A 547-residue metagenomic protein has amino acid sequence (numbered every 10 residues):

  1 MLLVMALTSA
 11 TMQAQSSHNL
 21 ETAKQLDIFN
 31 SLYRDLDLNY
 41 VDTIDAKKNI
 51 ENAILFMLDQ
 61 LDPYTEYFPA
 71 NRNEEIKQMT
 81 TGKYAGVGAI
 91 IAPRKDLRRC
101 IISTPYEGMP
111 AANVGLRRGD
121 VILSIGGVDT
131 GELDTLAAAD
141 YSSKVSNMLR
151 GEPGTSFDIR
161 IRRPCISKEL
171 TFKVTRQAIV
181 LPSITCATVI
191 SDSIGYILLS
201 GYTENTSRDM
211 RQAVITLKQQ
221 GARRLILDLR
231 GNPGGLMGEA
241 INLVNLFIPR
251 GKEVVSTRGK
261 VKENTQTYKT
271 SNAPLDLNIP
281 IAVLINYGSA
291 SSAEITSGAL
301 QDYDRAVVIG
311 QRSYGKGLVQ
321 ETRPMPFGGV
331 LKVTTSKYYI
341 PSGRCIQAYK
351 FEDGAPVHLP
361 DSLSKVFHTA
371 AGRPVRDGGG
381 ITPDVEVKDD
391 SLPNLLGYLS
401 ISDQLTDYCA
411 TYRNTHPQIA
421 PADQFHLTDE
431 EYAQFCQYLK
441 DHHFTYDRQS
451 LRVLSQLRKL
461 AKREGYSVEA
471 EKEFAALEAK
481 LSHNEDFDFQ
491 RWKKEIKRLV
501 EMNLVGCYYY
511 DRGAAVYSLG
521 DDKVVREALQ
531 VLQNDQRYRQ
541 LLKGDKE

Functional and structural regions predicted by a protein language model:
M1-S9: Bacterial N-terminal signal peptides
M12-Q25, F29-A46, P69, Q78 (+6 more regions): Cleft-lining beta-strand/loop regions that shape enzyme active-site pockets
N39-N49, T65-A70, L225, V255-R258 (+4 more regions): Surface-exposed patches in mature extracellular/periplasmic domains of secreted proteins
N49-D59, E74, Q456: Acidic helix-start/capping segments at beta-turn-to-alpha-helix junctions
Y64-T104: PDZ/PDZ-like peptide-tail recognition elements
S292, D304, I309-Q311, G315-R373 (+1 more regions): Polar, glycine-rich mid-to-C-terminal structural blocks that act as macromolecule-binding/assembly scaffolds
C345-E547: Conserved functional hotspot residues or short segments at active or partner-binding sites across diverse domains
